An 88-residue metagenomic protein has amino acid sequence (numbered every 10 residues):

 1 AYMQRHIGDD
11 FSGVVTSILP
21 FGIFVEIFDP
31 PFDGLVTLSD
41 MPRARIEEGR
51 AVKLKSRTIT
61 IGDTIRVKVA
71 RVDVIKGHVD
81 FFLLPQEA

Functional and structural regions predicted by a protein language model:
A1-A88: Structured C-terminal cores of nucleic-acid metabolism proteins
